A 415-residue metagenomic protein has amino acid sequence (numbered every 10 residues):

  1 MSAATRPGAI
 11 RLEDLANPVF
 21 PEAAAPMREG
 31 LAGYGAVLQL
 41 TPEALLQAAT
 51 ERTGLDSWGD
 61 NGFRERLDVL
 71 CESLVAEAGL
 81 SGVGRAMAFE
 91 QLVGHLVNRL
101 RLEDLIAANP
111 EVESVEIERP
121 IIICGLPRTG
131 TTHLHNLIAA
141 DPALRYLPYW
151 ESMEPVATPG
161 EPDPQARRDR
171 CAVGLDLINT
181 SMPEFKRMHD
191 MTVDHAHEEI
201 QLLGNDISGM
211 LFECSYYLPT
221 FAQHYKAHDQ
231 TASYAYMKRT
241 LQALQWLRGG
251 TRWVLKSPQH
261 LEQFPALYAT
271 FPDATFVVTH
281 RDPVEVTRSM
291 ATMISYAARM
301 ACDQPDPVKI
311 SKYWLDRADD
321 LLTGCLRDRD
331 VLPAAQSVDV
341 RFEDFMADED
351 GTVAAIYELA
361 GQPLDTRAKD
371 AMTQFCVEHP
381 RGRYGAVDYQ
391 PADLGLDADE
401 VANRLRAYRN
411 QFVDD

Functional and structural regions predicted by a protein language model:
M1-D104, L218-Y234, L241-R248, M290-D339 (+1 more regions): PAPS-dependent sulfotransferases, especially Golgi type II membrane carbohydrate sulfotransferases
D104-S114: Pre-Walker A adenine-sensing motif
I122-D141: Glycine-rich phosphate-binding P-loop
C124-L126, V254-P258, F342: Short His-Asn-centered micro-motif
A140-W150: Post-Walker A helix-loop "phosphate-sensing" segment adjacent to the P-loop in P-loop NTPases
M153-W253: PAPS-dependent sulfation machinery
T240, W246-D273: Flexible, glycine/threonine-enriched loop-and-boundary segments that flank and lead into catalytic domains of large
K256, L267-T292: Conserved phosphate-donor/acceptor-positioning beta-strand/loop module used by diverse small-molecule
